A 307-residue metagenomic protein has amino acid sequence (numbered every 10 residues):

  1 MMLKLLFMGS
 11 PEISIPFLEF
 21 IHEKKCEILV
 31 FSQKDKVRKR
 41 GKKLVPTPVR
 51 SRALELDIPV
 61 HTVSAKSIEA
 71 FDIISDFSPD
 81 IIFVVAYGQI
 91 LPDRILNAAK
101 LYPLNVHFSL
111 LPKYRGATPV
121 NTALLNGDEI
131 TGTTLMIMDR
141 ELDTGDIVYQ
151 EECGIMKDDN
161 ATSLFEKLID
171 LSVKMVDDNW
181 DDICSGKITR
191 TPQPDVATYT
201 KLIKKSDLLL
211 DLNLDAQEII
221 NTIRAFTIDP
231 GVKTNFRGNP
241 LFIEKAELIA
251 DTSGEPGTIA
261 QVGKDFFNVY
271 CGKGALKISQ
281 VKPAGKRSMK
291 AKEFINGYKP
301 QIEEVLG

Functional and structural regions predicted by a protein language model:
M1-G41: N-terminal Rossmann-like dinucleotide-binding module
L3, E23, I81-Y199, S206: Donor/substrate-binding cores of folate-linked one-carbon enzymes
L29, D57-P59, Y102: Conserved beta-strand segments of alpha/beta enzyme cores
K36-L56: N-terminal beta-loop-helix "entrance" segment that forms/cooperates in small-molecule cofactor or anionic ligand
V60-A70: Glycine-rich, highly charged phosphate/nucleotide-binding loops
I68-S78: Short amphipathic alpha-helix with an adjacent loop that forms part of the alpha/beta core around
K201-L214: Acyl-group handling in specialized metabolite and lipid biosynthesis
N213-G307: An anion-binding loop in the catalytic cleft
